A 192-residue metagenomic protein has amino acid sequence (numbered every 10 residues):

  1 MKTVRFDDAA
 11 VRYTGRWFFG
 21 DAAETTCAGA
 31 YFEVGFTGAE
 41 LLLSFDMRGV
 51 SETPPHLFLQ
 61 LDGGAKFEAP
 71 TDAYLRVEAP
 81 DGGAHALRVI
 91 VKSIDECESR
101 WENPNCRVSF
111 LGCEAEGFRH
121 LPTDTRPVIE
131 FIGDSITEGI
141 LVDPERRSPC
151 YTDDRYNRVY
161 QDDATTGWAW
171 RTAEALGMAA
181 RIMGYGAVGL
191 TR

Functional and structural regions predicted by a protein language model:
M1-A164: N-terminal secretory targeting modules
L121, W170-A173: A general structural signal for short secondary-structure junctions and capping/turn motifs
V159-T166, A173-R192: Catalytic cores of extracellular degradative/oxidative enzymes
